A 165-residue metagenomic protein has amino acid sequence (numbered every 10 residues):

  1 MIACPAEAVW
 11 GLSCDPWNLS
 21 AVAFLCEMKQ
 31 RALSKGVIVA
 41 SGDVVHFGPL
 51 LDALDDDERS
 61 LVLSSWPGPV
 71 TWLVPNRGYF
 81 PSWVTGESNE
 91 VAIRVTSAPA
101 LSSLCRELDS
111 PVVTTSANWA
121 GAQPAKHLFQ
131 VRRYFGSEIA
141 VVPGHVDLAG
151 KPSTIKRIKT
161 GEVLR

Functional and structural regions predicted by a protein language model:
M1-R165: Active-site-adjacent structural elements in enzyme catalytic cores
